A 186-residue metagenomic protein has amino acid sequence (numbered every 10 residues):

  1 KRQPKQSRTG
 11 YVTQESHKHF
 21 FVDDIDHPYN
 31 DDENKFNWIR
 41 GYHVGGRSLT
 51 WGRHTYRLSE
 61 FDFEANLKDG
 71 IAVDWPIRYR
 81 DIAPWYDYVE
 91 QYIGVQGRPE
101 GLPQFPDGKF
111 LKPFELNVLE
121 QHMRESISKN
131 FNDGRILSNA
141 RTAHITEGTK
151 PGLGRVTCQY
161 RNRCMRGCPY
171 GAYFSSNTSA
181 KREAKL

Functional and structural regions predicted by a protein language model:
K1: Glycine-rich FAD pyrophosphate-binding loop
K5-V22, H27-N37, Y42-H43, G52-R57 (+2 more regions): Conserved redox-cofactor binding core of oxidoreductases
